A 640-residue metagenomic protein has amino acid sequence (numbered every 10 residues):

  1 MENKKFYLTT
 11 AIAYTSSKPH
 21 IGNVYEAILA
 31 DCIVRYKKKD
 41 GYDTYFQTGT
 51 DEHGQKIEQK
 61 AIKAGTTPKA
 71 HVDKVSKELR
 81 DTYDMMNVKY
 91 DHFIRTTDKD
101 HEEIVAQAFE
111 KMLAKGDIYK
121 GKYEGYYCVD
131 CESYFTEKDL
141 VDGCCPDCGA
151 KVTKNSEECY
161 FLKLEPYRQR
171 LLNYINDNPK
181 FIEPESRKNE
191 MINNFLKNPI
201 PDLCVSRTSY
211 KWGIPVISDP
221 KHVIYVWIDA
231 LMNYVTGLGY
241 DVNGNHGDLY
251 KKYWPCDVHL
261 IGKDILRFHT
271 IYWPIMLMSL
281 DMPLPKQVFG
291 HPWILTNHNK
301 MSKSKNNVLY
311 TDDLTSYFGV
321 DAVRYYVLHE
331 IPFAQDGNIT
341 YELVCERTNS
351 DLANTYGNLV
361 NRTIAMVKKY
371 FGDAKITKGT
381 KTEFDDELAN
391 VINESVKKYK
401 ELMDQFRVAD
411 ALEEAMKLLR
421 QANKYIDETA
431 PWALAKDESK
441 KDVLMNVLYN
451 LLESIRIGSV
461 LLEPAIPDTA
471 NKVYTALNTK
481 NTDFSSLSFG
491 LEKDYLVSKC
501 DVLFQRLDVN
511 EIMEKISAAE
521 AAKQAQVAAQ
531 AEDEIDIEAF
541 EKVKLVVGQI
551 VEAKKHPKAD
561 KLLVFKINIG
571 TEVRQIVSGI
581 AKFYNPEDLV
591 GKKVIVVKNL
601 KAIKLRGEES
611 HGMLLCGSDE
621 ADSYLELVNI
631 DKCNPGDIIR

Functional and structural regions predicted by a protein language model:
M1-E2, K38-D43, A64, P68 (+9 more regions): Secondary-structure transition/capping motifs at alpha-helix termini and the adjoining loop/turn into the next element
M1-T48, D100-I104, N155-K369, E413-A415: Structured secondary-structure scaffolds
E2-V75, H92-E110, A114, C131 (+6 more regions): N-terminal catalytic cores of NTP/NDP-binding nucleotidyl/phosphoryl-transfer enzymes
K77-K89: A glycine-rich helix N-cap at a beta->alpha junction
K115-R168, L172: Cys/His-rich short segments
K120, L343-K381, V391-L496, V597: Helix-rich, typically C-terminal accessory recognition domains appended to large enzymatic cores
A470-A539: Intrinsic disorder at enzyme termini
Q524-R640: Phosphate-backbone binding interfaces of nucleic-acid-interacting proteins
